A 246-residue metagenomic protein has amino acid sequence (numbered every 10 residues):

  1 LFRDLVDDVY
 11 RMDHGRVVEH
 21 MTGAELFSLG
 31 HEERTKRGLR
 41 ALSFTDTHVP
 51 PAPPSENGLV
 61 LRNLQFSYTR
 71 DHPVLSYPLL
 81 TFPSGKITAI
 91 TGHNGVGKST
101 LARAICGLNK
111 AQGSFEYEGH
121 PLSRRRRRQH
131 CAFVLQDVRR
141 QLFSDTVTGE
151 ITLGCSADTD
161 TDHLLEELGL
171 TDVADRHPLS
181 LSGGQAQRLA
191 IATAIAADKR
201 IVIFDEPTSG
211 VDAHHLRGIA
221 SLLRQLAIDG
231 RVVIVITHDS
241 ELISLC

Functional and structural regions predicted by a protein language model:
R16-R40: Conserved beta-strand-loop-alpha-helix hinge in the C-terminal portion of ABC ATPase nucleotide-binding domains
T91-H93: The feature captures the beta-strand-to-loop junction immediately N-terminal to the Walker
T159-V173: Conserved ABC ATPase "signature" region
H177-L181, Q185: Conserved ABC ATPase signature
I191: Hydrophobic anchor residue at the start of the ABC signature
V202-E206: Catalytic Walker B motif of ABC-type/P-loop ATPase nucleotide-binding domains
I236-H238: H-loop/switch region of ABC-family ATPase nucleotide-binding domains
